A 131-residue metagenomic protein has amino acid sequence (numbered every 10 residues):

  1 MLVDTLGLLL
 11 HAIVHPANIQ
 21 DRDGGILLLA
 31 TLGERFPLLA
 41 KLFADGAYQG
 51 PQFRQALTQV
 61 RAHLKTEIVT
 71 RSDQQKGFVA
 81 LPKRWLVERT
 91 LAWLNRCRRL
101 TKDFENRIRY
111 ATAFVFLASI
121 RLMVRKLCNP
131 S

Functional and structural regions predicted by a protein language model:
M1-R71, S119: Polybasic low-complexity intrinsically disordered regions
I68, G77-S131: Basic, amphipathic alpha-helical segments enriched in Lys/Arg and hydrophobic/aromatic residues
